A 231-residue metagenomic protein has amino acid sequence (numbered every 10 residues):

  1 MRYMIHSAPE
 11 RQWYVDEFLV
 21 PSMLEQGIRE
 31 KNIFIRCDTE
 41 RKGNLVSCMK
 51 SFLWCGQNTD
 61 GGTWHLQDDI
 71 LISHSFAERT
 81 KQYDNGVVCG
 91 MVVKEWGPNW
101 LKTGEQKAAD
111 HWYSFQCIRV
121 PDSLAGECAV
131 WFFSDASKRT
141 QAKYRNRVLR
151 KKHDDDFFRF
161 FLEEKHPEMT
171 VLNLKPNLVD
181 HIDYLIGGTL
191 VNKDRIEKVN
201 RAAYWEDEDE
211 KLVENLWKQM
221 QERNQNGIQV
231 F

Functional and structural regions predicted by a protein language model:
M1-P9, W13-L19, V130-F231: C-terminal catalytic/acceptor-binding lobe
M1-W64, S75-F76: N-terminal anchoring/stem segment of glycosyltransferases
I33-R36, V87, V171-N173: Conserved beta-strand scaffold positions in the cores of enzyme catalytic domains, especially in NTP/NDP-utilizing
T39-N44, E95-P98, L178-I182: A short acidic, often aromatic-flanked loop/helix-cap motif at beta-alpha or helix-coil junctions that lines enzyme
L45-S51, W100-Q106, I186-D194: Short, surface-exposed amphipathic charged segments that create phosphate/polyanion-binding patches used for binding
D60, D84-V88, E168-M169: Short, high-confidence coil segments that cap the C-terminus of an alpha-helix and link into the following beta-strand
D68-L71: The conserved acidic donor/metal-binding loop of glycosyltransferases
S73-R147, K151-D155: Conserved catalytic core of nucleotide-sugar-dependent glycosyltransferases
